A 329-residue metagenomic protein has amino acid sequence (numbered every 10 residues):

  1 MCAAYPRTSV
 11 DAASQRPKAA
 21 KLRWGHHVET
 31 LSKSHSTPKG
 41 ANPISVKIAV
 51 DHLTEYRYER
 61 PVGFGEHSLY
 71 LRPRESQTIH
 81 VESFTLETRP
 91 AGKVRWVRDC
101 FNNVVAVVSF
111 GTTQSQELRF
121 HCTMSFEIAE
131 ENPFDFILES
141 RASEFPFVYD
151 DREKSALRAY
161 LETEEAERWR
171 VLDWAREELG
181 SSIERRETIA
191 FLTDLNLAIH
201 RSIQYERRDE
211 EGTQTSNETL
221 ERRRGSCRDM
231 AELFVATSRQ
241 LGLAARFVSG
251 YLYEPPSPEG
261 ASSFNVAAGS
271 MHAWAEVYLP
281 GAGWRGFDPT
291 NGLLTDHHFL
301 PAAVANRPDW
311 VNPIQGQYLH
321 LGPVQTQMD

Functional and structural regions predicted by a protein language model:
C2, V28-G180, R185: Linear, non-domain "peripheral" regions
K18-A19: Intrinsic disorder/low-complexity segments enriched in small, polar and charged residues
R141-G225, L233, P308: Secondary-structure boundary elements
R158-A166, I314-D329: A short, charged
L197, D229-V324: Hydrophobic/aromatic-rich core segments of domains that either
